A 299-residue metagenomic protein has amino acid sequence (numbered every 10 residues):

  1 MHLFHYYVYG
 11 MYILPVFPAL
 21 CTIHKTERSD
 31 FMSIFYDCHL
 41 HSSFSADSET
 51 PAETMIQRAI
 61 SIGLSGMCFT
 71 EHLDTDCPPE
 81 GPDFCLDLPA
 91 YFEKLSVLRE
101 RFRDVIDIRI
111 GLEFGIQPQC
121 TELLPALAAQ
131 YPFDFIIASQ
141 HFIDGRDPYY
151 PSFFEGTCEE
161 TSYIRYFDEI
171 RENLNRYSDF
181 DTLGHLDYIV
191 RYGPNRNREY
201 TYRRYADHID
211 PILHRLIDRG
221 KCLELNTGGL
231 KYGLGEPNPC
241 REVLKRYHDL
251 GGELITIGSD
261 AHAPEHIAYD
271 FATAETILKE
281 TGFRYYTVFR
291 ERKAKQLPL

Functional and structural regions predicted by a protein language model:
M1-H2: Hydrophobic alpha-helical membrane-insertion segments
H5-I13, T22-C38, S42, A52 (+2 more regions): Charged catalytic cores and adjacent phosphate/nucleic-acid-binding surfaces used for phosphate/nucleic-acid chemistry
E27-P118, L127-Q130, Y192-R203, T227 (+2 more regions): An N-terminally biased module of ancient metal coordination in phosphate/nucleic-acid-related enzymes
F35-D37, G66, D107-R109, D134-I137 (+3 more regions): Structural preference for beta-strand elements that scaffold enzyme active sites
G63-L64, P132, D179, G251 (+1 more regions): Short loop/turn motifs at secondary-structure junctions
T70, S139, L186, N226 (+1 more regions): Conserved residues at the C-terminal ends of beta-strands
G81, L86-D218: Extended substrate/RNA-proximal surfaces in nucleic-acid metabolism proteins
